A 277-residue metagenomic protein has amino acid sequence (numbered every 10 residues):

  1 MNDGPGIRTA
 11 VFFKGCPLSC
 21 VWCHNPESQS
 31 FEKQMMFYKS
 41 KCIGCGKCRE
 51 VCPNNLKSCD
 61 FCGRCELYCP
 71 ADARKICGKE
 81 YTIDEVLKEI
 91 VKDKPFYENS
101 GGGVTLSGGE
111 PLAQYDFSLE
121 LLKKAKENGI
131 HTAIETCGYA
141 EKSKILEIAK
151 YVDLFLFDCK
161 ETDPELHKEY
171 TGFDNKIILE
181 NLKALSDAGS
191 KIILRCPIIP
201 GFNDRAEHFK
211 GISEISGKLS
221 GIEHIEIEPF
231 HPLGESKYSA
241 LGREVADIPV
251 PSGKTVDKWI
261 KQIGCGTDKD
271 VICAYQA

Functional and structural regions predicted by a protein language model:
M1-N2: Surface-exposed helical/coil interface segments that assemble multiprotein signaling complexes
R8-C23, M36-A73, G78, E110: Cysteine-centered iron-sulfur cluster-binding motifs in ferredoxin-type domains/subunits of redox enzymes
P26-S28, E32-M35: Cys/His-rich Zn2+-binding cysteine-cluster or related metal-binding knuckle/ribbon modules and their
N55, D72, K124-N128, A188 (+1 more regions): Conserved dinucleotide-binding and phosphotransfer motif residues
S58, R64, R74-E98: Fe-S ferredoxin-like electron-transfer domains and their immediately adjacent linker/connector regions across
D84-A240: Conserved AdoMet/S-adenosylmethionine-binding subsite of the radical SAM
S239-D247: Short glycine/proline- and charge-enriched loop/turn segments that cap or connect secondary-structure elements
G253-A277: A C-terminal junction/extension of Radical SAM enzymes
